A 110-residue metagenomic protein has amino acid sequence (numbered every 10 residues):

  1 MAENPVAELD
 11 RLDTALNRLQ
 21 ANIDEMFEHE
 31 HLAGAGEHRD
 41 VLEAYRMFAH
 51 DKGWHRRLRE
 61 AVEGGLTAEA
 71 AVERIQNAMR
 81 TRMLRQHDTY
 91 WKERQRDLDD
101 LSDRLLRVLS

Functional and structural regions predicted by a protein language model:
M1-S110: Non-catalytic, soluble scaffold/interaction modules
